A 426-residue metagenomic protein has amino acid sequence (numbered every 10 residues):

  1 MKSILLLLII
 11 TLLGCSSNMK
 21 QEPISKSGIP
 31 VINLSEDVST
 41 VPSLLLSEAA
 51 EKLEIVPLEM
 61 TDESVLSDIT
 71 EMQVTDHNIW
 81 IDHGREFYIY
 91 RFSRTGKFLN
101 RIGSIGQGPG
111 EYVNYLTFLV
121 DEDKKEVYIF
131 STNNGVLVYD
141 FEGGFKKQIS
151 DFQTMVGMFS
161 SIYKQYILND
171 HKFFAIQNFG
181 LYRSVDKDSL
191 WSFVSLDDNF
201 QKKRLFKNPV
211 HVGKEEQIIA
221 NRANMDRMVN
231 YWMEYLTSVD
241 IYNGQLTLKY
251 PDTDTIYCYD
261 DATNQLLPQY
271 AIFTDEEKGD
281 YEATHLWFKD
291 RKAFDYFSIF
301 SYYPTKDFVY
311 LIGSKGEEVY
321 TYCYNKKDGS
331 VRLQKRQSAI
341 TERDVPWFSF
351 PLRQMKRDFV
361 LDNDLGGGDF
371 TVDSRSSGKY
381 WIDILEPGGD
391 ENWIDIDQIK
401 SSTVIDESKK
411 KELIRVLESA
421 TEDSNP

Functional and structural regions predicted by a protein language model:
M1-L7: Sec-dependent signal peptide recognition, specifically the positively charged N-region followed immediately by
L13-G14: C-terminal motif of bacterial Sec signal peptides marking the signal peptidase cleavage site
K20-I55: Blade/loop signatures of beta-propeller domains
N33, V41, L53-F87: Beta-strand-rich domains and repeat architectures in extracellular enzymes and scaffolds, especially beta-propellers
P42-S64, Y90-S104, L137-Q153, K187-M228 (+3 more regions): Surface-exposed loop/turn elements that mediate protein-protein interactions on large endomembrane-trafficking
E59-S64, D68, K97-K124, S131 (+1 more regions): Blade-loop segments of beta-propeller domains
T70-Q73, T117-D123, I162-D170, N221-N243 (+3 more regions): Structural signature of eukaryotic scaffold interfaces centered on beta-propeller domains
N78-H83, K125-S131, H171-S184, D240-Y257 (+4 more regions): Short beta-strand elements that form the blades of beta-propeller/WD-repeat-like and other beta-sheet-rich scaffold
